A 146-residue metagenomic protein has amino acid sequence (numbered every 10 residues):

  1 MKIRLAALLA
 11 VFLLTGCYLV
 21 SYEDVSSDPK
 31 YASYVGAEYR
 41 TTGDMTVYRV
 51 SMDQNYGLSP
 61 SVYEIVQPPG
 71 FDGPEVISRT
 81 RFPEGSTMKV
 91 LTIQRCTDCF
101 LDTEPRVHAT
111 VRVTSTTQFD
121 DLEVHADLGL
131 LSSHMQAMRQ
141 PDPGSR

Functional and structural regions predicted by a protein language model:
K2-L8: Sec-dependent signal peptide recognition, specifically the positively charged N-region followed immediately by
L13-G16: C-terminal motif of bacterial Sec signal peptides marking the signal peptidase cleavage site
Y18-V20: Bacterial signal peptide processing site
S33-G36: A glycine-biased structural micro-motif
E38-G70: Post-signal-peptide N-terminal segment of Sec-exported extracytoplasmic proteins
F71-I93: Conserved beta-strand/loop element in small beta-rich adapter and peptidoglycan-binding domains
S86-D121: SH3/SH3-like beta-barrel superfamily modules
V113-R146: Intrinsically disordered, low-complexity, charged/polar segments
